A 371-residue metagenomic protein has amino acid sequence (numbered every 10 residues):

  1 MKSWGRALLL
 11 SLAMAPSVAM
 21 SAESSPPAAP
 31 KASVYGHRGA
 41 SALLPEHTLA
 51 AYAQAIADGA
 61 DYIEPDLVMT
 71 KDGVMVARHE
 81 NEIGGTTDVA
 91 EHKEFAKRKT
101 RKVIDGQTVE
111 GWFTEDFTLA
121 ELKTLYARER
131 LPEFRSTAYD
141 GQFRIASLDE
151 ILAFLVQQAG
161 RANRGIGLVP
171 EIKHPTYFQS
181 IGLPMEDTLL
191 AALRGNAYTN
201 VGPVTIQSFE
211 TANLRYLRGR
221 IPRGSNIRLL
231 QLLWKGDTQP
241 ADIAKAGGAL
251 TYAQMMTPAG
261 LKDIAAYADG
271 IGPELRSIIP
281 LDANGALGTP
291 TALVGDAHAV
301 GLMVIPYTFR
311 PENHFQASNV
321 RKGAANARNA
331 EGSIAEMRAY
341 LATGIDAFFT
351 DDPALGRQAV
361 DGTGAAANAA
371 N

Functional and structural regions predicted by a protein language model:
M1-R6: Positively charged n-region of N-terminal signal peptides that target proteins for export
A7-S17: Bacterial N-terminal signal peptides
M20-N371: Phosphate-group recognition and catalysis centered on beta-loop-alpha active-site segments
